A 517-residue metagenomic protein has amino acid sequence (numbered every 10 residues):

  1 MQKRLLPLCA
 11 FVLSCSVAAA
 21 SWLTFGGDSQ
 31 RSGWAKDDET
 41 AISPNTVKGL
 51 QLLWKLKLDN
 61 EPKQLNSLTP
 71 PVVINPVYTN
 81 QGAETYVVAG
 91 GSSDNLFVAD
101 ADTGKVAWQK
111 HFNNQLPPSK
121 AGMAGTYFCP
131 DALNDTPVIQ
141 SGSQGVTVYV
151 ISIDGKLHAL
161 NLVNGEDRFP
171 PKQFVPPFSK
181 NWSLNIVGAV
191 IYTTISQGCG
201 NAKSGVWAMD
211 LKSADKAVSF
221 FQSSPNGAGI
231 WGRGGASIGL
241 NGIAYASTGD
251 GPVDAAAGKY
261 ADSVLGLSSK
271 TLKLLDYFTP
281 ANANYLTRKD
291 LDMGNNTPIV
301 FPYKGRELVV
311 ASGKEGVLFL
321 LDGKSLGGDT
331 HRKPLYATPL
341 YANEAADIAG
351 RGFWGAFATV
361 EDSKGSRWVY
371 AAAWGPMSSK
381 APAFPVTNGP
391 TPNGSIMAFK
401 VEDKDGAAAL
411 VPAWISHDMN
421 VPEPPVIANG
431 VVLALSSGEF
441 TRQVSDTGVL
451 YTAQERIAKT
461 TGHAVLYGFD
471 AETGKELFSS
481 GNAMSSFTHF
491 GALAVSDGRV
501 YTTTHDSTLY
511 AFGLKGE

Functional and structural regions predicted by a protein language model:
M1-R4: Positively charged n-region of N-terminal signal peptides that target proteins for export
P7-S16: Bacterial N-terminal signal peptides
A20-K36, L50: An edge-strand/N-cap motif at the start of beta-rich repeat modules
F25, E39-L65, V77-T85, D94-D131 (+6 more regions): Extracytoplasmic/lumenal domain signature
T69-N75, V87-A89: General structural concept
